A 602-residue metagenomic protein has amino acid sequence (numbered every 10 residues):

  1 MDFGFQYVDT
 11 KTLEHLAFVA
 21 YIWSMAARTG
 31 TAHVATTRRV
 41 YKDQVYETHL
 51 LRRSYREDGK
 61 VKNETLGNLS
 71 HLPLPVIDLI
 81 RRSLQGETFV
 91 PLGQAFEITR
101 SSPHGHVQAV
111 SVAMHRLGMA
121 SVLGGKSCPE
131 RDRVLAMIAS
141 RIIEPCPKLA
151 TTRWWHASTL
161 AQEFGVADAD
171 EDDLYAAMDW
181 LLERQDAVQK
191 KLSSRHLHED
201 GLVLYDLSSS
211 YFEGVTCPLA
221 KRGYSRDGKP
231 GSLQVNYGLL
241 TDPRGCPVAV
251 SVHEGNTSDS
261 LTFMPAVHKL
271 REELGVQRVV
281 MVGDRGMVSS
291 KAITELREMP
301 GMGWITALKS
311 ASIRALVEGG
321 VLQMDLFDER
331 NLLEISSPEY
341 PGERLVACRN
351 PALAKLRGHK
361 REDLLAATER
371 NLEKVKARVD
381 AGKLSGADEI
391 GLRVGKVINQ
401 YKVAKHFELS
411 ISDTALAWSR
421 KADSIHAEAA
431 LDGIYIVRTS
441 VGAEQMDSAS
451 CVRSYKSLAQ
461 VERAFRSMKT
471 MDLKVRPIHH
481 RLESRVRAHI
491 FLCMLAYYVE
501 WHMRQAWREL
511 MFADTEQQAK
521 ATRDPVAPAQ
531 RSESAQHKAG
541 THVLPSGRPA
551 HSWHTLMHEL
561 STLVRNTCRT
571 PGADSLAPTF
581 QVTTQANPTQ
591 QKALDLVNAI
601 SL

Functional and structural regions predicted by a protein language model:
D2-K62, L117-L602: Anion-binding and metal-coordination hotspots
V45-Y46, R53-K126: DNA- and nucleic-acid-binding/regulatory domain cores of transcription factors and nucleic-acid enzymes
